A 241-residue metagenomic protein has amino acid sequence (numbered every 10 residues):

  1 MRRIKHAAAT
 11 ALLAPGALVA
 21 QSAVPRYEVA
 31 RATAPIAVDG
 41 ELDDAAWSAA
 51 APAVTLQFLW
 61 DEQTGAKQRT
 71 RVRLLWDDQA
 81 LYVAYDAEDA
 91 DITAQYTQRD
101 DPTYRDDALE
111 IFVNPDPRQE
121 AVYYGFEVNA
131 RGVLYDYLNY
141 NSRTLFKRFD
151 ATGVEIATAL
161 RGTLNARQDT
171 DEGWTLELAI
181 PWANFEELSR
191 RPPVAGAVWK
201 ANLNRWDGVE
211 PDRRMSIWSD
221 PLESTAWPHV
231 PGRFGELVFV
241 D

Functional and structural regions predicted by a protein language model:
M1-A11: Bacterial N-terminal signal peptides that target proteins for export
A11-A20: Hydrophobic h-region of N-terminal signal peptides that target proteins for export in Gram-negative bacteria
Q21-D241: Structural preference for beta-rich elements and adjacent junctions enriched in aromatics
